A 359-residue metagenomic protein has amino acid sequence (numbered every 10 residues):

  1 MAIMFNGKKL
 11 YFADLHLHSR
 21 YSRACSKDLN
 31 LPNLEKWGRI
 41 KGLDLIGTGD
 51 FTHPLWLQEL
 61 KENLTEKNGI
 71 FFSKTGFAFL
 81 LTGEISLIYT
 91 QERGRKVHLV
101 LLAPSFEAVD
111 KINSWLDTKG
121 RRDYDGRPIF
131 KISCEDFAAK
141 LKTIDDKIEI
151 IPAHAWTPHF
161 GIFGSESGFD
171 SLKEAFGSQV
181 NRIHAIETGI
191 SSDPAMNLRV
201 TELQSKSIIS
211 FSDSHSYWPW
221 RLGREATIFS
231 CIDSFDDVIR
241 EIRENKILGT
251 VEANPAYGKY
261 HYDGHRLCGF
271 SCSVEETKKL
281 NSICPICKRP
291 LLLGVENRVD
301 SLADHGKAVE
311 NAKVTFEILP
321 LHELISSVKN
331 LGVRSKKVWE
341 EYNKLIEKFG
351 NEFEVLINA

Functional and structural regions predicted by a protein language model:
M1-L45, P54-R122, A139, K147 (+1 more regions): Charged catalytic cores and adjacent phosphate/nucleic-acid-binding surfaces used for phosphate/nucleic-acid chemistry
K27-D28, R127-I132, E149-A153: Short N-terminal helix-initiation segments at or just after the protein's N-terminus
G47-G49: A short beta-strand-loop structural module common to alpha/beta enzyme folds
F51, P152-W156: Short, well-ordered beta-to-alpha junction loops that form the rim of enzyme active sites and present histidine/acidic
D123, F130-D145: Internal alpha/beta core interface subdomains
